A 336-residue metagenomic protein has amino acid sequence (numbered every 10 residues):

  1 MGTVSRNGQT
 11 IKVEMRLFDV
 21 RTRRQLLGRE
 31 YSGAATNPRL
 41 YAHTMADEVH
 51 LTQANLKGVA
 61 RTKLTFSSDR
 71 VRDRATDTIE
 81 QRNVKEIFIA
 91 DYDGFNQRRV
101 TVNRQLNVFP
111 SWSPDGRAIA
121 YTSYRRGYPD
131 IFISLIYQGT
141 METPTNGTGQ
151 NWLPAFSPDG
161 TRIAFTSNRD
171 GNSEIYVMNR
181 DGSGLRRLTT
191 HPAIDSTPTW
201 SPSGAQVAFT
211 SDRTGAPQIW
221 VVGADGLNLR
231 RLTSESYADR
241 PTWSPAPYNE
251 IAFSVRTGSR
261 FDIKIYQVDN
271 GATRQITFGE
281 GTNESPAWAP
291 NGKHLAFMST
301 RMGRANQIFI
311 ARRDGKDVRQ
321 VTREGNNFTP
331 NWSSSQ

Functional and structural regions predicted by a protein language model:
M1-E48: Amphipathic beta-strand/beta-sheet edge segments enriched in Tyr/Trp
T10-K12, D73-F88, Y128-F132, N172-Y176 (+3 more regions): Structural motif
G58-A60, P114-D115, P158-D159, P202-S203 (+3 more regions): Residue-level detector of Asp-centered blade-edge/turn motifs that repeat once per structural unit in beta-propeller
L64, G116-A120, G160-A164, G204-A208 (+2 more regions): Hydrophobic beta-strand positions that form the internal "hydrophobic ladder" of WD40/Gbeta-like beta-propeller blades
D91-V108, S134-W152, M178-S196, V222-A238 (+2 more regions): Multi-bladed beta-propeller domains
S111, A155, T199, T242-S244 (+2 more regions): Conserved beta-strand position repeated across blades of beta-propeller domains
